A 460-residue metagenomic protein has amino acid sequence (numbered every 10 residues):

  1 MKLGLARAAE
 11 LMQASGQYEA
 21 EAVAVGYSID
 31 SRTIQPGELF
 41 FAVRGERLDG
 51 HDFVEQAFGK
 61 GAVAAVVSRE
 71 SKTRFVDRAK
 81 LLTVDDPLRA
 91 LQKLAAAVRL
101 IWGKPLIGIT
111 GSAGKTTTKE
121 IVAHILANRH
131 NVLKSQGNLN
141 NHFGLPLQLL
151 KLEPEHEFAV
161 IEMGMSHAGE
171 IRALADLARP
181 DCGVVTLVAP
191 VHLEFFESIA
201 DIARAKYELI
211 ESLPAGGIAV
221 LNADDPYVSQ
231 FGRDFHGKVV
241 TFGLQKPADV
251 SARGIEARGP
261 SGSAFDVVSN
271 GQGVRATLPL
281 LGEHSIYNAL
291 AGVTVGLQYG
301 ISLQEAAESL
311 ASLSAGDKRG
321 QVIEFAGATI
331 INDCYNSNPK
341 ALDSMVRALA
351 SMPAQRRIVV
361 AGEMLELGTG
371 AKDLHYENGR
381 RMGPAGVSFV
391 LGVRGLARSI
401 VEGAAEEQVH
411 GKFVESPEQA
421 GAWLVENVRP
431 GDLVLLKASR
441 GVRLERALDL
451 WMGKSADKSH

Functional and structural regions predicted by a protein language model:
M1-K93, M352-A354, R380-R381, A385-G395 (+2 more regions): N-terminal leader/targeting and accessory segments in enzymes
A8, E38, A57, L94 (+14 more regions): Residue-level signal for inorganic ion chemistry
A8-L11, S71-D77, V184-T329, A354-Q355 (+2 more regions): Acidic, Mg2+-coordinating active-site environments of NTP-dependent enzymes
A9, R89-I218, A223, S229-F235 (+2 more regions): Phosphate-binding loop of NTP-binding sites
G45-L48, G316, C334-V409, F413 (+1 more regions): Active-site beta-alpha connecting loops in nucleotide-dependent enzymes
V63-A64, P105, E157, D181 (+2 more regions): Short acidic/polar active-site loop segments enriched in Thr and Asp
I109, L126, D317-Q321, G441-D449 (+1 more regions): ATP-dependent carboxylate/acyl-activation modules
F413, G431-M452: Peripheral docking tails and interdomain loops at the edges of cofactor- or intermediate-handling domains
